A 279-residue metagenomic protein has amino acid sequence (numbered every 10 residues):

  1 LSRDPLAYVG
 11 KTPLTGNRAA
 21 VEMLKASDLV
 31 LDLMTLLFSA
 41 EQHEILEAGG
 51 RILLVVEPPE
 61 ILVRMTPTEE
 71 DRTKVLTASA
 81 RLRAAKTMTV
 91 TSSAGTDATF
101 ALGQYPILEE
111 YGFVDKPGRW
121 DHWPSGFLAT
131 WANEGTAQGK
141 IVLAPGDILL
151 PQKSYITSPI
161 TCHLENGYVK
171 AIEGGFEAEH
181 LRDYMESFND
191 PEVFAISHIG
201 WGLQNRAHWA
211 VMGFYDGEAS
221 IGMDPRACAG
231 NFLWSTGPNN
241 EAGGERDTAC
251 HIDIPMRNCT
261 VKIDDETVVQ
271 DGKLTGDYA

Functional and structural regions predicted by a protein language model:
L1-T161, E165, D190, T260-A279: Active-site bordering "gate/hinge" segments that shape substrate access to catalytic or cofactor-binding pockets
I107, I148-L150, E179, R206-H208 (+1 more regions): Short, acidic Gly/Pro/Ser/Thr-rich loop/turn segments
P117, Y215-D216, C250: Short intrinsically disordered coil segments
W123-L128, G139-I141, S197, G202-Q204 (+6 more regions): Glycine-centered flexibility motif
L143-P145, L164-N166, E173-F176, L203 (+2 more regions): Active-site proximal loops enriched in glycine and acidic residues that flank catalytic Cys/His/Asp and coordinate
K153-S154, A210-G213, E245-D247, K273: Short conserved micro-motifs at the rims of enzyme active sites and ligand-binding pockets
Y155, A171-T236: Dual-mode signal for accessory low-complexity, basic/Gly-rich regions
A219-Q270: Internal helix-turn-beta structural module
